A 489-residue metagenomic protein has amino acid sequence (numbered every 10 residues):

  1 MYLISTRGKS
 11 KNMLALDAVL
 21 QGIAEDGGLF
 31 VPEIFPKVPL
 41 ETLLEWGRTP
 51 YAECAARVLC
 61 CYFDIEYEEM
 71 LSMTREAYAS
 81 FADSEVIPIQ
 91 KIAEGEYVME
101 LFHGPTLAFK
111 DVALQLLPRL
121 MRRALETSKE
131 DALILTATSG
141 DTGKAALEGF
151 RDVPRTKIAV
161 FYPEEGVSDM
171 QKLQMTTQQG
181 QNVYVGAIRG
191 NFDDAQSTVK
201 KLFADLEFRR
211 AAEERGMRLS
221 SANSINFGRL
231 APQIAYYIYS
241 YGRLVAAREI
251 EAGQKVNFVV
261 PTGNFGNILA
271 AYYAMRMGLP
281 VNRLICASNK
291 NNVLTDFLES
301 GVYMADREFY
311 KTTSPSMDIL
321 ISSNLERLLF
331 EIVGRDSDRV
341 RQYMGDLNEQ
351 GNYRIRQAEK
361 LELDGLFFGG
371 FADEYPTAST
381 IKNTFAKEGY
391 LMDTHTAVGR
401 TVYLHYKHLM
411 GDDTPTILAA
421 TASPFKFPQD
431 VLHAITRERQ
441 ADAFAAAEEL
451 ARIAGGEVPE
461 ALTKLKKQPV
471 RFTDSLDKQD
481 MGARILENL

Functional and structural regions predicted by a protein language model:
M1-L489: PLP-dependent amino-acid enzyme catalytic core
